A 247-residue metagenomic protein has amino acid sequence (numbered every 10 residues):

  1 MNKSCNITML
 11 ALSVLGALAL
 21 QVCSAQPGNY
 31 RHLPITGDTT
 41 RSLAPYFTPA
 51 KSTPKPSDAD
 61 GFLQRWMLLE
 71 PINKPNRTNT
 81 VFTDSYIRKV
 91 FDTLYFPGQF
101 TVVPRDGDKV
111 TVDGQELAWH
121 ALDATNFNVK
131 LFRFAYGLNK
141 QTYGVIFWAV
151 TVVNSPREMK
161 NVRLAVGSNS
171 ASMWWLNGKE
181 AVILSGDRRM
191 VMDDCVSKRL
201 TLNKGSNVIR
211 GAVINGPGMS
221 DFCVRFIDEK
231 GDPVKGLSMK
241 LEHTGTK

Functional and structural regions predicted by a protein language model:
M1-G28: Bacterial Sec-dependent N-terminal signal peptides
Q26-V129, A212-K247: Accessory carbohydrate-binding/adhesion or oligomerization-edge regions at the termini of glycan-active proteins
F127, F132-T142: Edge strands and adjacent loops of beta-rich recognition modules
R133-G137, W148-V150, D193-S197: Short structured motifs
T142-N154: Short beta-strands within extracellular/lumenal beta-sheet-rich domains
S155, L164-S168, V213-N215: Non-cytosolic beta-sheet module surface loops
K160-W175, I209: Aromatic-lined ligand-binding clefts that engage carbohydrates, nucleic acids, or primary amines
L176-R225: Beta-strand-rich ligand-recognition modules
